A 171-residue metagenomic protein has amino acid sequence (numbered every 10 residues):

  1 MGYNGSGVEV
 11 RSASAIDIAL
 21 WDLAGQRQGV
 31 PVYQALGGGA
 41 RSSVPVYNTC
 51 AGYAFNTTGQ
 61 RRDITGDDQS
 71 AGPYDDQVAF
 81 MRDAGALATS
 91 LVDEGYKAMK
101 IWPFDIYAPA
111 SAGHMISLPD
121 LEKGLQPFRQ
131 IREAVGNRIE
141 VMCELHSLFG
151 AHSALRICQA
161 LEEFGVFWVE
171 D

Functional and structural regions predicted by a protein language model:
M1-M142, L148-A151, L155, Q159-E163: N-terminal capping/lid subdomain adjacent to the active-site entrance of alpha/beta enzymes
V141-E144, F167-D171: Short catalytic-loop micro-motif centered on adjacent basic/acidic residues
